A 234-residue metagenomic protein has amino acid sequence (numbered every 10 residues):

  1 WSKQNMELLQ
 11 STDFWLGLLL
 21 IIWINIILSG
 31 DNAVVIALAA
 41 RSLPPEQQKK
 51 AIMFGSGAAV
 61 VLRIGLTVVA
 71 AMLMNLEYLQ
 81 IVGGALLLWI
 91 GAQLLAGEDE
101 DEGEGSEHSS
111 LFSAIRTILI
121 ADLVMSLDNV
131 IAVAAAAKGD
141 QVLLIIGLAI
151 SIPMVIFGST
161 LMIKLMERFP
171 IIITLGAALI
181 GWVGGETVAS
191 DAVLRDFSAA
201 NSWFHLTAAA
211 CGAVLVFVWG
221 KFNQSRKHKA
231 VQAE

Functional and structural regions predicted by a protein language model:
S2-E234: Multi-pass alpha-helical transmembrane bundle typical of ion/small-solute transporters and intramembrane aspartyl
